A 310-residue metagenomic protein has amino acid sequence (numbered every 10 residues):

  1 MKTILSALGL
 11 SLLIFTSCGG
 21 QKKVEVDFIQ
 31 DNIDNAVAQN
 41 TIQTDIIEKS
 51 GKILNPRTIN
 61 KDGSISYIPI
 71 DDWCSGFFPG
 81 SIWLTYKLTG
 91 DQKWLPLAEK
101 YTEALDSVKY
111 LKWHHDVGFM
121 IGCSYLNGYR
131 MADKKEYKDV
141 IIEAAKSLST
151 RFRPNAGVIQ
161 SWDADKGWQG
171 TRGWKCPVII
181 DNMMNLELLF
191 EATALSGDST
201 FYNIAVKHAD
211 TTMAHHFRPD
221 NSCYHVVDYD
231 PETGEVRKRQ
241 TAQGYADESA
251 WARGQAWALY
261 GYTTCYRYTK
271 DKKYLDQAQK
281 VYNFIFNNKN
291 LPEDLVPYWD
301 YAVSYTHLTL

Functional and structural regions predicted by a protein language model:
M1-D27: Bacterial Sec-dependent N-terminal signal peptides
K22-G76, L84, L88, Q92-E99 (+4 more regions): Low-complexity, Ser/Thr/Pro/Gly-enriched N-terminal "stalk/linker" regions
K49-I59, A156-W168, P219-A250, K280-S304: Extended glycan-interaction surfaces of carbohydrate-active proteins
F77-D91, S107, M120-K134, L186-S199 (+2 more regions): Well-ordered alpha-helical scaffold segments within catalytic/enzyme domains
L88-T89, L95-K100, A104-M184, L188 (+3 more regions): Extended ligand-binding groove/face enriched in aromatic
P177-M184, G197, F201-I204, Q243-A258 (+1 more regions): Short, contiguous, pocket-lining structural segments that sit at or immediately flank catalytic/ligand-binding sites
A194-A214: Basic phosphate/pyrophosphate-binding loop/patch that engages nucleotide-derived ligands
T306-L310: Conserved small/polar residues in nucleotide/adenosyl-binding loops
